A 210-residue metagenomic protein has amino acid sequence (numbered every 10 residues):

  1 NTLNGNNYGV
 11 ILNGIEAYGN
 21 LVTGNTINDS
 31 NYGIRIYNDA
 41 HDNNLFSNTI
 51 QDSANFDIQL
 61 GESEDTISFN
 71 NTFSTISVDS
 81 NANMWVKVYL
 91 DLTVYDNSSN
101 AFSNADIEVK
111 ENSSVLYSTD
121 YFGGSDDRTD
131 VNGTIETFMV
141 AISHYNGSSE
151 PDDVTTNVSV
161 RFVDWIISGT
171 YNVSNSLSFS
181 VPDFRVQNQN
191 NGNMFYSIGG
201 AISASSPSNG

Functional and structural regions predicted by a protein language model:
N1, N20, N25, N43 (+3 more regions): Consensus "Asn ladder" position of solenoid repeat domains
Y8-E16, Y32-D39, D52-E62, S74-M84 (+1 more regions): Glycine-rich beta-solenoid repeat tracts in large extracellular/virion proteins
I11-N13, L21-T26, R35-Y37, N44-F46 (+3 more regions): Extracellular beta-strand solenoid repeats
N83, I167-R185: Extracellular beta-sheet/turn segments enriched in Thr/Pro/Gly and aliphatic residues
L90-D96: A short, amphipathic beta-strand motif
S98-Y121: Short, ordered, surface-exposed loop/turn motifs in non-cytosolic proteins
S99-N100, F122, T134, F184-G210: Acidic Gly/Asp/Thr-rich repetitive segments characteristic of extracellular carbohydrate-active and adhesion proteins
D120-S159: Short Pro-Gly-centered beta-turn/loop motif in secreted/extracellular proteins
